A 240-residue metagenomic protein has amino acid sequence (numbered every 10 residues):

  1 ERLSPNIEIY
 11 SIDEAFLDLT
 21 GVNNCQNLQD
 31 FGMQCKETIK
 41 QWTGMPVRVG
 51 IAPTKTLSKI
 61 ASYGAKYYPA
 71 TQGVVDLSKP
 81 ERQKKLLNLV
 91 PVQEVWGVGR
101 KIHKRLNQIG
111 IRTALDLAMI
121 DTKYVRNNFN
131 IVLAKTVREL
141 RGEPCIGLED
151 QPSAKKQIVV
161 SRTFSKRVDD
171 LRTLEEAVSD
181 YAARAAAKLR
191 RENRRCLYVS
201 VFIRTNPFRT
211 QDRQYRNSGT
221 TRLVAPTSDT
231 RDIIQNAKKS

Functional and structural regions predicted by a protein language model:
E1-R138: Gly/Gly-Pro- and Ser/Thr-rich, intrinsically disordered tail segments characteristic of DNA damage-repair and tolerance
N107-S240: DNA-contacting surface of Y-family translesion DNA polymerases
